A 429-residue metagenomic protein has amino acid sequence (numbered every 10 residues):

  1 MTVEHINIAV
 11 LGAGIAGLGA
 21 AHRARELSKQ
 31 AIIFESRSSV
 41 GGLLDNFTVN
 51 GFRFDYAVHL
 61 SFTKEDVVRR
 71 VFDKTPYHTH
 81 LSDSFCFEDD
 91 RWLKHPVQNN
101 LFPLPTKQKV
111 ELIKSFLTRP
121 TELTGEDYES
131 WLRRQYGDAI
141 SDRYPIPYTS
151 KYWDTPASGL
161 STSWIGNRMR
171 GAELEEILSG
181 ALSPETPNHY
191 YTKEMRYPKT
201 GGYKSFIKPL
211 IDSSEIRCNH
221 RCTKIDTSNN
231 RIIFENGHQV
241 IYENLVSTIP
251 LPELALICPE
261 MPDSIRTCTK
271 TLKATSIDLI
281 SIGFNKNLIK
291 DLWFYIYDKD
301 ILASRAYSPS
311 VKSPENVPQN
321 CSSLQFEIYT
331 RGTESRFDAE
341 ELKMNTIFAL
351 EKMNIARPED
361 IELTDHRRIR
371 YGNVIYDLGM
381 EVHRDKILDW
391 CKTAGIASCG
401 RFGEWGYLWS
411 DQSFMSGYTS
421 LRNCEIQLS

Functional and structural regions predicted by a protein language model:
I6, V58, Y242-E243, I361: Local beta-strand N-terminus motif with an aromatic residue
I6-I33: N-terminal Rossmann-like FAD-binding beta1-loop-alpha1 element of flavoenzymes
A16, S39, P252: Conserved Rossmann-like nucleotide-cofactor binding loop
R25-T48: Glycine-rich FAD pyrophosphate-binding loop
L27, R221-E340, F348-M353, L388-W390: Mid-domain catalytic core of redox enzymes that form a hydrophobic substrate pocket/lid adjacent to a catalytic redox
N46, S308-P309, P314-S429: Conserved flavin/dinucleotide-binding core of flavoenzymes
N50-E122: Dinucleotide-binding Rossmann-like beta1-alpha1 core, especially the glycine-rich loop that anchors the ADP
K107-N230, T248: Active-site/ligand-binding neighborhood in enzyme catalytic cores
